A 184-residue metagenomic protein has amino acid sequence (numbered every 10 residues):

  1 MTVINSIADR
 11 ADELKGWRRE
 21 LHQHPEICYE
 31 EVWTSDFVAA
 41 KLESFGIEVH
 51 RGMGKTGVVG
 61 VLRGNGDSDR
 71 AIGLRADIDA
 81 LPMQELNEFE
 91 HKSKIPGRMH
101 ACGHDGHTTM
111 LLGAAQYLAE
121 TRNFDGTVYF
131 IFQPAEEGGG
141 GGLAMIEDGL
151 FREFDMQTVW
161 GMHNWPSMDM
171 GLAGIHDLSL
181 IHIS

Functional and structural regions predicted by a protein language model:
M1-H100, T109, Q116-F124: Acidic/His- and Gly-rich active-site-bordering loop/insert found across diverse amide/peptide-bond hydrolases
W33, G113, G140-A144: Generic recognition of short, well-ordered alpha-helical segments
V59, L81-M83, N87-M99, G106 (+2 more regions): Histidine/acidic-residue-rich, glycine-tolerant segments that coordinate divalent metal ions
